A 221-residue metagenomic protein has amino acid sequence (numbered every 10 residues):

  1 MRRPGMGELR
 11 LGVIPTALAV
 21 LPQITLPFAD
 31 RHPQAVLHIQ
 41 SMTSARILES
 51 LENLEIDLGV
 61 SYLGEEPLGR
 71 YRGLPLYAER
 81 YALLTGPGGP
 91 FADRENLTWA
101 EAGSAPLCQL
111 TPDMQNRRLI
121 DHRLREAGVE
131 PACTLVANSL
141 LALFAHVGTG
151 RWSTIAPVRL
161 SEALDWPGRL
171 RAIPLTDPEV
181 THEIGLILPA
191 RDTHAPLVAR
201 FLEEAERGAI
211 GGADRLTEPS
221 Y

Functional and structural regions predicted by a protein language model:
M1-R10, A29-D30, L68-L74, D93-N96: Short helix-loop hinge/linker segments at domain boundaries
R2-H32, V36-Q40, A45-E49: N-terminal winged-helix
L9-G12, G59, L84, C108 (+2 more regions): Short, well-ordered beta-strand segments
V20, Y62, F91-A92, P106-A127 (+2 more regions): Secondary-structure junction motif
Q23-P27, H38, S44-Y81, T85 (+1 more regions): Short beta-strand-centered segments that line the small-molecule binding cleft or hinge of alpha/beta clamshell
T43-I56, Y62, D113-L170: Hydrophobic hinge/microswitch elements
L68-P75, E79, R94-E95, L141-A190: Beta-alpha-beta core module
L84-P90, I184-H194: A bilobed periplasmic-binding-protein/Venus flytrap-type ligand-binding module shared by bacterial periplasmic
